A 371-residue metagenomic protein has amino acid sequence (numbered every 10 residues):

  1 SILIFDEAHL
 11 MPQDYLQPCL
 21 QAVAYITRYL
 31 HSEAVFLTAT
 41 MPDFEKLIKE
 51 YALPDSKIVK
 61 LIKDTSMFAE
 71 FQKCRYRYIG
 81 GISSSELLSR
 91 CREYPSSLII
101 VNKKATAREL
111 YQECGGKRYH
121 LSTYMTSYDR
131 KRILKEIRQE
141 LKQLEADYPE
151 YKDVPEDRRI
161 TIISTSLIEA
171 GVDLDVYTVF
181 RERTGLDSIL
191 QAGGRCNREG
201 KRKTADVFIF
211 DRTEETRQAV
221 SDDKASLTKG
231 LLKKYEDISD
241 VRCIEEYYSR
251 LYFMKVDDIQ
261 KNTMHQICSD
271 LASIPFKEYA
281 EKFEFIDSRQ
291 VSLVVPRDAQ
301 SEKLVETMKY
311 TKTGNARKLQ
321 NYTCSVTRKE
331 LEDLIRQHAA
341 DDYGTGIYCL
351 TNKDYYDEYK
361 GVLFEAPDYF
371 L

Functional and structural regions predicted by a protein language model:
S1, L30-S32, A69-C74, G116-K117 (+2 more regions): Short glycine-/polar-rich loops that comprise or flank the Walker A/P-loop and associated switch/sensor motifs
S1, Y25-H31, R92, K142-E156 (+1 more regions): Conserved catalytic network of the ASCE P-loop NTPase/AAA+ motor domain
I2, E7-L47: Conserved helicase ATPase motor motifs in RecA-like P-loop NTPase domains
I4-F5, V101, S164: Hydrophobic residues in beta-strands of the RecA-like P-loop NTPase core, especially within AAA+ ATPase
Y25, T40-E93: Interdomain hinge/linker at the junction between the two RecA-like core domains of SF2 helicases
T27, S85-Y94, A105, E109-Q112 (+6 more regions): C-terminal helicase lobe and adjacent C-terminal extensions/tails of nucleic-acid helicase motors
E150-E169, R181: Conserved two-lobed SF2 helicase motor
I160-V176, Q191-E199: SF2 helicase motor core recognition
